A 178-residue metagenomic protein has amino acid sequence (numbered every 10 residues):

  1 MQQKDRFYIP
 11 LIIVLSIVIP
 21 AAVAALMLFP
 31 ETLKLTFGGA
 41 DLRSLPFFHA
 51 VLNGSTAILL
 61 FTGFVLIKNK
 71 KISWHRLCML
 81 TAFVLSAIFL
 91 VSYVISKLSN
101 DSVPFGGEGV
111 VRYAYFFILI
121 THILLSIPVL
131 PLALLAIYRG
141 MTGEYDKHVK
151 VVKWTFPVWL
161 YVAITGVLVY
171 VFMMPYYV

Functional and structural regions predicted by a protein language model:
M1-V178: Alpha-helical membrane insertion/targeting regions
